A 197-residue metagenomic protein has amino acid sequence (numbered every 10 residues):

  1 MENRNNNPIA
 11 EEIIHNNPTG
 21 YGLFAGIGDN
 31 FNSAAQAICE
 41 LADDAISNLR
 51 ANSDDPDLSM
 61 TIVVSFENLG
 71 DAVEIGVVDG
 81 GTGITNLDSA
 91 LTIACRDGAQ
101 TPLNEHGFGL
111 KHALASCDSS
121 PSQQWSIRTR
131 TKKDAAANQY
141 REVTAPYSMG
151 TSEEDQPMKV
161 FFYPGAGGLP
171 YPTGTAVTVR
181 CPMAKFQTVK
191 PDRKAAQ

Functional and structural regions predicted by a protein language model:
M1-T61, E67-G70, N86-L91: Bergerat-fold GHKL ATPase/HATPase_c domain
I27-F31, G83, G98-H106: Alpha-helix N-cap/helix-initiation motif
I38-L41, S89-I93, G109-H112, K194-Q197: Alpha-helical scaffold elements adjacent to nucleotide-binding pockets in ATP/GTP-utilizing enzyme cores
S47, V63-S65, G76-V78, S126: Short, conserved beta-strand segments within well-ordered enzyme catalytic domains that often line or immediately flank
F66-G70, D79-T82, D97, H112-L114 (+1 more regions): Short, flexible loop/turn elements at secondary-structure junctions
G70-I75, T175: Short beta-strand element(s) in the Bergerat
V73-Q100: Glycine-rich/acidic phosphate-handling loop/turn and adjacent ATP-lid/helix of nucleotide-binding kinase/ATPase domains
Q100-Q197: GHKL-type ATPase core
